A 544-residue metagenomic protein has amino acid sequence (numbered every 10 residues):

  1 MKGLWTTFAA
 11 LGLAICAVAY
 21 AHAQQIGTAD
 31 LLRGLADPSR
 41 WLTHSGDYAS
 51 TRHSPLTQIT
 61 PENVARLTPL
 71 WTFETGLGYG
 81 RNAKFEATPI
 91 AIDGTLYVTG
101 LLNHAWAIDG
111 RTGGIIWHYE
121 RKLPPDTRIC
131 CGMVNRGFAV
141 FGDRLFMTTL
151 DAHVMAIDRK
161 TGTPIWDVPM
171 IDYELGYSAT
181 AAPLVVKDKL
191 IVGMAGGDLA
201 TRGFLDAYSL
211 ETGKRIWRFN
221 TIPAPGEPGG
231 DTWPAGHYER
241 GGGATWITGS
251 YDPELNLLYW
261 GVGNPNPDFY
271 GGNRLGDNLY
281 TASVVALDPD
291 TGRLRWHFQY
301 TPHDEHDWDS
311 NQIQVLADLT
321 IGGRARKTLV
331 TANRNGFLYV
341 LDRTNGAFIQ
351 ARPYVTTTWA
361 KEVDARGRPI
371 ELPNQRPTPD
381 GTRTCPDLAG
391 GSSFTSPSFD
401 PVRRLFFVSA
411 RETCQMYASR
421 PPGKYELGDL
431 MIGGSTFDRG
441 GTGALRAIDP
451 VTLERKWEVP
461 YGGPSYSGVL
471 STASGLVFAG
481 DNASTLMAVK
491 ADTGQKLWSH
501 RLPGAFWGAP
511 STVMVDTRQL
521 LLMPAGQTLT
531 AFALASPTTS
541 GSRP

Functional and structural regions predicted by a protein language model:
Q25-P69, T221-P228, E371-L372, G434-S435 (+1 more regions): Blade/loop signatures of beta-propeller domains
P38-S39, D93-G94, G142-D143, K187-D188 (+5 more regions): Short coil/turn segments that connect the beta-strands within blades of beta-propeller domains
S54-M170, T472: N-terminal cofactor/phosphate-binding cores enriched in small/glycine residues, especially glycine-rich loops such as
F73-T88, H118-A139, D167-A182, L199 (+11 more regions): Extracytoplasmic beta-rich repeat domains
G110-T112, R159-T161, L210-T212, P289-T291 (+4 more regions): Short loop/turn segments that connect beta-strands within beta-propeller blades
F204-K214, D277-T291, T442-D449: Beta-propeller blade signature
F437-A491, Q495: Loop/turn-rich, solvent-exposed surfaces of beta-rich toroidal or solenoidal domains
G508-P544: Blade-level signature of beta-propeller repeat domains, shared across WD40, Kelch, NHL, RCC1 and BNR/Asp-box propellers
